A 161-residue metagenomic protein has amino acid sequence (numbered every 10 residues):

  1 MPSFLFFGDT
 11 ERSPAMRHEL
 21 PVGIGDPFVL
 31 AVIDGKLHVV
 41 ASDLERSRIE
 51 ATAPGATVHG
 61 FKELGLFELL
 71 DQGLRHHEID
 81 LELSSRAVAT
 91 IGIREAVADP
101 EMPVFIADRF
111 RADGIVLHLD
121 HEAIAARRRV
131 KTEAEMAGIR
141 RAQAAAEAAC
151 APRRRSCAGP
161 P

Functional and structural regions predicted by a protein language model:
M1-A87: N-terminal accessory/capping or targeting/presequence segment of soluble
H77-P161: Flexible, acidic/His-enriched mid-domain "rim/lid" segments that flank
